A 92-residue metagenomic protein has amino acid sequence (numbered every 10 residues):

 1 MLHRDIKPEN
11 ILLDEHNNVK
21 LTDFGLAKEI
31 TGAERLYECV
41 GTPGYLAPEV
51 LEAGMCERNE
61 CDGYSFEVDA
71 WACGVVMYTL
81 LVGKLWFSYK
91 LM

Functional and structural regions predicted by a protein language model:
M1-L13: Catalytic-loop of the protein kinase fold
K20-D23: Pre-DFG segment of protein kinase catalytic domains
Y37-V50: Conserved activation segment of eukaryotic-like protein kinases, specifically the C-terminal portion of the activation
E57-S65: Activation segment
D69: Conserved catalytic-loop aspartate of Hanks-type protein kinases
V82-W86: Structural helix C-cap motif within protein kinase domains
